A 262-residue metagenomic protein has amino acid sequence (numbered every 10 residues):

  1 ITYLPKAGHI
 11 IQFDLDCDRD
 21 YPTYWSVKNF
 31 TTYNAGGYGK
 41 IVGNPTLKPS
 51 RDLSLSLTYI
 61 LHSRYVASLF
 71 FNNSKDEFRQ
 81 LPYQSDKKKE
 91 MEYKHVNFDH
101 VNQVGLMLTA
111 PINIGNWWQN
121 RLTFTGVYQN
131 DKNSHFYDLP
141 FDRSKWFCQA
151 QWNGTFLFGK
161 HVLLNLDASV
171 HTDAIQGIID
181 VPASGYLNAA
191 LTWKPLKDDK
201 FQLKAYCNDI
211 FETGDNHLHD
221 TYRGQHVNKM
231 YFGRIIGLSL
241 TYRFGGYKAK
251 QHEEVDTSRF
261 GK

Functional and structural regions predicted by a protein language model:
I1-Y3, F13, L55-L61, L106-I112 (+5 more regions): Residues on the lipid-exposed face of transmembrane beta-strands in outer-membrane beta-barrel proteins
A7, Y21-S68, N73, Y93-V104 (+2 more regions): Outer-membrane beta-barrel signature, preferentially recognizing the C-terminal barrel domain of Gram-negative
G8-I11, S63-L69, N116-L122, K160-N165 (+3 more regions): Repeated loop/turn-to-beta-strand initiation elements of outer-membrane beta-barrel proteins
L15-Y21, L53, S63, F71-E77 (+6 more regions): Transmembrane beta-strands of outer-membrane beta-barrel pores
V27-Y38, K75-E77, P82-M91, V127 (+4 more regions): Flexible, surface-exposed loop regions and adjacent strand-edge segments of Gram-negative outer-membrane beta-barrel
D99-H171: Gram-negative outer-membrane beta-barrel transporters
G126, D131, C148-D198, F211 (+1 more regions): C-terminal beta-barrel architecture of Gram-negative outer-membrane proteins
P195-K262: C-terminal beta-signal and adjacent terminal beta-strands/loops of Gram-negative outer-membrane beta-barrel proteins
